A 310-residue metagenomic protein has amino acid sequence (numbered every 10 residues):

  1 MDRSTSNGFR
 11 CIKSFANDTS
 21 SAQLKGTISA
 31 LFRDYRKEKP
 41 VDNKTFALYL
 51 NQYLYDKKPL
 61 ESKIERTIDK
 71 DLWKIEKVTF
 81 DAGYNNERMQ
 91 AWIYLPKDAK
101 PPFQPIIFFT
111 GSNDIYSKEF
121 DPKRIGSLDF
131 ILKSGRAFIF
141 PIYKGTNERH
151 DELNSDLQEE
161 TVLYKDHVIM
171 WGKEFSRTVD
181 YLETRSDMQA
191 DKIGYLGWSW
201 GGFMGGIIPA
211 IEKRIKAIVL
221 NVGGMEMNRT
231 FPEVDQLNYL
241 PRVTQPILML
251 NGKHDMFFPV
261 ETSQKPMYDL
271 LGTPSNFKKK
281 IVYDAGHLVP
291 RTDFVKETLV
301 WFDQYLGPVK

Functional and structural regions predicted by a protein language model:
M1-A30: Disulfide-stabilized, aromatic/cysteine-rich ligand-recognition loop
Y55-K100: N-terminal cap/lid segment of alpha/beta-hydrolase-fold proteins
Q90-A91, P101-N113: Short beta-strand element of the alpha/beta-hydrolase
F109-Y181, T230: Cap/lid segment of the alpha/beta-hydrolase catalytic domain
K173-R242: Primarily recognizes the serine-hydrolase "nucleophile elbow" in alpha/beta-hydrolase and SGNH/GDSL folds
V243, M249-N251, D255: Short beta-strand/loop motif that positions the catalytic acidic residue of the alpha/beta-hydrolase fold
M256-S263, P290: Conserved alpha/beta-hydrolase "acid-adjacent" motif
Y268-V289: Catalytic histidine neighborhood in serine/cysteine hydrolases with alpha/beta-hydrolase-type architecture
